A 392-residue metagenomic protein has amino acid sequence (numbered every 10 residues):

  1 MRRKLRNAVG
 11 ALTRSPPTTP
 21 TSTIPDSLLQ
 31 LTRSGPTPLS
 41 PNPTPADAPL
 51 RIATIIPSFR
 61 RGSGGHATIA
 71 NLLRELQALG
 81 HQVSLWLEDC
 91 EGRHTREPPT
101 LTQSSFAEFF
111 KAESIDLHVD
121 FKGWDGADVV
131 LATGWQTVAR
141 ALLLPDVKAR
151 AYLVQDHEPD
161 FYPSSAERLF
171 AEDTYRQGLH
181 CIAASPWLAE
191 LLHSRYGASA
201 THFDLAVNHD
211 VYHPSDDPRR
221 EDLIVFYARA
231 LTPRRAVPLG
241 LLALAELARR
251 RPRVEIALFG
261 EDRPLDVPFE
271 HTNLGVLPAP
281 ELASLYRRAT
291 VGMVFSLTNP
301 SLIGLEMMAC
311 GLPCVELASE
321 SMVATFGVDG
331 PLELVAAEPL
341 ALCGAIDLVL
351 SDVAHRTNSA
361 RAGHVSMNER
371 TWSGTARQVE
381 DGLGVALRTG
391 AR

Functional and structural regions predicted by a protein language model:
L31-P43, P159-S165, T201-E221: Acidic anion/phosphate-binding donor-loop and adjacent secondary structure in glycosyltransferase catalytic cores
T68, R74, L191-T272, V276: Conserved catalytic-core segment of nucleotide-activated headgroup transferases in glycan assembly
H118-W124, S164-C181: Membrane-proximal helix-turn-helix segments that form the acceptor-binding/catalytic region of lipid-linked
D262, H271-Y286, N299-P300: Conserved active-site histidine-acidic residue motif and adjacent donor-binding/catalytic loop of glycosyltransferases
R287-N299, L312: Acidic donor-binding loop of glycosyltransferase active sites
P313-L317: Short hydrophobic beta-strand element within catalytic cores of glycosyltransferases and related nucleotide-activated
V328-L340, L348-V353: Conserved acidic donor-binding segment of nucleotide-sugar-dependent glycosyltransferases
A337, S351-V385: A charged, aromatic-enriched C-terminal amphipathic alpha-helix characteristic of glycosyltransferases across folds
